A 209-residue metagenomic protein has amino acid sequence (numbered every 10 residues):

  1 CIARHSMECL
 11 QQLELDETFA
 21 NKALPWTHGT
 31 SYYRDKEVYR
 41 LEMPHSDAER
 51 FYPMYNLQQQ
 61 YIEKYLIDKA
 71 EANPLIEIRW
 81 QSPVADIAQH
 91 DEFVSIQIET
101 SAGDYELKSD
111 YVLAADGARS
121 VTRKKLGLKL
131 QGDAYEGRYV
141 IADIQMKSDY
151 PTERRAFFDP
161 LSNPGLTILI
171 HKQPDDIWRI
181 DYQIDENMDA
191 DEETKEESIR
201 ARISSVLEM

Functional and structural regions predicted by a protein language model:
A3-E71, R79-Q81, A88, H171-K172: Active-site-adjacent segment of FAD-dependent monooxygenases/related oxidoreductases
M7-E8, E17, A85, V94 (+2 more regions): Glycine-centered loop/turn positions within well-structured domains that cap or flank conserved ligand/cofactor-binding
P25-R34, R40-L41, D91-F93, E99 (+4 more regions): FAD-dinucleotide binding site
E37, D68, Y111, A115-M209: Conserved FAD-binding catalytic core of PHBH/FMO-like flavoproteins
H45-D47, T100, Y182-E186: Short, histidine-centered active-site or binding-site loop motifs used for metal coordination, general acid-base
Q81-A85, T100-S101: Conserved SAM/SAH-binding loop
S101-Y111, A115: Core beta-strand elements of the Rossmann-like FAD/NAD(P) dinucleotide-binding domain in flavoenzyme oxidoreductases
